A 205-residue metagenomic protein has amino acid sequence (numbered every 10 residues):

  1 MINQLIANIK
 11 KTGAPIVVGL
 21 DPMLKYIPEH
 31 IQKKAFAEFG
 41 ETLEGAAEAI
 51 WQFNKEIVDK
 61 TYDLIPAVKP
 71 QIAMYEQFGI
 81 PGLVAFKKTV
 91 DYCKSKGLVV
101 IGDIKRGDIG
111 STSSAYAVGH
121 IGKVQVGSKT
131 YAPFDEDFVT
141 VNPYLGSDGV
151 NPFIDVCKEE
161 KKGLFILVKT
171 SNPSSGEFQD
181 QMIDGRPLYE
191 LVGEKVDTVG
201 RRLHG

Functional and structural regions predicted by a protein language model:
M1-K60: N-terminal glycine-rich anion-binding loop in soluble enzyme alpha/beta folds
I2, N54-V58, F86-V90, V150 (+3 more regions): Generic structural signal for well-ordered alpha-helices, preferentially at hydrophobic/aromatic core positions
I16, V100-G102, L164: Hydrophobic beta-strand scaffold residues
V18, V68, D103, V139: Conserved, mostly hydrophobic/aromatic
A46, P70-G82: Glycine-rich, proline-tolerant flexible connector loops at the mouths of alpha/beta enzymes
V58-I65, Y92-S95, I154-E160: Acidic (Asp/Glu)-rich catalytic clusters
K87-D108: Catalytic PLP-binding core of fold-type I/II PLP enzymes
D108-G205: Conserved anion-binding
